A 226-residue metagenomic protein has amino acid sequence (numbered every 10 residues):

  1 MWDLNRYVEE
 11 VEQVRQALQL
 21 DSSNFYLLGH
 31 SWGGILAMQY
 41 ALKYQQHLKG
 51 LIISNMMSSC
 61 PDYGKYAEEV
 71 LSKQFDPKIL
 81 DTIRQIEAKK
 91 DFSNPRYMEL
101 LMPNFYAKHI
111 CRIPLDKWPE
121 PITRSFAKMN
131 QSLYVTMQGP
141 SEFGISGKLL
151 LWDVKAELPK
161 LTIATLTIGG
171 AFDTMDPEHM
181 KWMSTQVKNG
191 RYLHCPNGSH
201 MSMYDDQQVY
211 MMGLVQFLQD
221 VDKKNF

Functional and structural regions predicted by a protein language model:
M1-W32, L36: Active-site loop/oxyanion-hole signature of alpha/beta-hydrolase fold enzymes
L4, V8, M102, Q207-V215: Short, amphipathic alpha-helical "lid/cap" segments that border enzyme active or binding sites
L20-S23, Q46, T162-I163, N189: Active-site acidic short loop of glycosyltransferases
S23-Y66: Conserved hydrolase catalytic core segment
K73-Q74, K78-I163: Alpha/beta-hydrolase
K155-G198: Conserved loop-alpha-helix segment in the C-terminal half of the alpha/beta-hydrolase fold that carries the catalytic
N189-F226: Catalytic active-site module of serine/aspartate enzymes centered on a nucleophile-bearing elbow/loop
